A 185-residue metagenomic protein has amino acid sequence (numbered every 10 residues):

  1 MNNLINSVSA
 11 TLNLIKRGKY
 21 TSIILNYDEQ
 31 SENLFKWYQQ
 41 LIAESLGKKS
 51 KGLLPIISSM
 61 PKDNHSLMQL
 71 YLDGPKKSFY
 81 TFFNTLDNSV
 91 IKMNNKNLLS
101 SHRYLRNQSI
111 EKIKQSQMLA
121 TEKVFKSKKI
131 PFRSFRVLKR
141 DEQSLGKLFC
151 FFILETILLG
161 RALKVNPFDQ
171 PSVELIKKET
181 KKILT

Functional and structural regions predicted by a protein language model:
M1-T185: A SIS-like phosphosugar-recognition module
